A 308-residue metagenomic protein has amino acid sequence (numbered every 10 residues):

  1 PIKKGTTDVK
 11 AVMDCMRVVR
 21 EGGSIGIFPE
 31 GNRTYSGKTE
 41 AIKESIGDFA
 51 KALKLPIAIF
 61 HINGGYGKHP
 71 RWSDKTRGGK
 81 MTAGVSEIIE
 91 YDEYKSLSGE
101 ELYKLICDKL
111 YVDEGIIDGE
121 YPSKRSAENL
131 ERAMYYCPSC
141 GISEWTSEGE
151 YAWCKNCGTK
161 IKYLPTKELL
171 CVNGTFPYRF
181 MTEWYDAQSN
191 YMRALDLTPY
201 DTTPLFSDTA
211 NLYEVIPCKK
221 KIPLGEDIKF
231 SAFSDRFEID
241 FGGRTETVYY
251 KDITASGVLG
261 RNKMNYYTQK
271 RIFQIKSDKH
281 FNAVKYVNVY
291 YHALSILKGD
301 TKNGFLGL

Functional and structural regions predicted by a protein language model:
P1-K104, K124, C140, C154-C157 (+3 more regions): Soluble catalytic domains of membrane acyltransferases
F60-I62, W145-S147, I161, E226-S234 (+1 more regions): Broad, structure-driven detector of short, well-ordered beta-strand segments within folded domains
G79-S143, I272-Y290, L294: A broadly conserved sequence feature marking short terminus-proximal activation segments in nucleic acid-centric
P122-T175: Cys/His-rich short segments
K160, K221-P223, R244-T247, K270-N282: Short, surface-exposed beta-strand/loop "edge" segments at domain boundaries and coil↔beta transitions
C171-F230: Anionic N-terminal interaction surfaces
S231-N262: Phosphoinositide-dependent membrane-docking surfaces
K251-L308: Acidic, Ser/Thr- and proline-rich intrinsically disordered linker/docking segments of eukaryotic scaffolds
